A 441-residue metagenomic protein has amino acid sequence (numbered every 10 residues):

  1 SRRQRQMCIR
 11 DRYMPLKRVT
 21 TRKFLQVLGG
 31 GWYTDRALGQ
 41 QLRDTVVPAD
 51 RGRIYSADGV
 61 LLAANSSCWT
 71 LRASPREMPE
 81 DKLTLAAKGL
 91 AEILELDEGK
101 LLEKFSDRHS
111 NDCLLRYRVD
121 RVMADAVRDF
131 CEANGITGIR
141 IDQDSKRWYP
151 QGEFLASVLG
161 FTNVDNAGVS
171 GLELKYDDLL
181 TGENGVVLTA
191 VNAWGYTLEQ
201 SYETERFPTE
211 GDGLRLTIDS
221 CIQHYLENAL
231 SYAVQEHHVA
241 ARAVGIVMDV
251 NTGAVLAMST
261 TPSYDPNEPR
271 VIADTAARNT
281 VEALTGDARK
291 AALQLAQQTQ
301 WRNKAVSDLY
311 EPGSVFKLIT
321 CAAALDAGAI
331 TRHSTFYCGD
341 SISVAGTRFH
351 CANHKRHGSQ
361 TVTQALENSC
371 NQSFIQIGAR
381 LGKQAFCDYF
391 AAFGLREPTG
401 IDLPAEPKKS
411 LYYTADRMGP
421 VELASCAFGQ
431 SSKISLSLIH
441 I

Functional and structural regions predicted by a protein language model:
S1, K82, I222-Y225, F316 (+2 more regions): Generic hydrophobic secondary-structure packing signal
R2-R5, I9-R12, S437-H440: Residue-level detector of conserved catalytic or cofactor/ligand-binding positions in enzyme active sites
R5, W69-T70, G339, I375: Small-molecule pocket liners
Q6, R10-L284, Q300, L309 (+1 more regions): Periplasmic/cell-envelope proteins involved in peptidoglycan metabolism and beta-lactam response
A63, N192-T204, V250-V315, I319-I439: Beta-lactam-recognizing serine transpeptidase/beta-lactamase-like catalytic domain environment
